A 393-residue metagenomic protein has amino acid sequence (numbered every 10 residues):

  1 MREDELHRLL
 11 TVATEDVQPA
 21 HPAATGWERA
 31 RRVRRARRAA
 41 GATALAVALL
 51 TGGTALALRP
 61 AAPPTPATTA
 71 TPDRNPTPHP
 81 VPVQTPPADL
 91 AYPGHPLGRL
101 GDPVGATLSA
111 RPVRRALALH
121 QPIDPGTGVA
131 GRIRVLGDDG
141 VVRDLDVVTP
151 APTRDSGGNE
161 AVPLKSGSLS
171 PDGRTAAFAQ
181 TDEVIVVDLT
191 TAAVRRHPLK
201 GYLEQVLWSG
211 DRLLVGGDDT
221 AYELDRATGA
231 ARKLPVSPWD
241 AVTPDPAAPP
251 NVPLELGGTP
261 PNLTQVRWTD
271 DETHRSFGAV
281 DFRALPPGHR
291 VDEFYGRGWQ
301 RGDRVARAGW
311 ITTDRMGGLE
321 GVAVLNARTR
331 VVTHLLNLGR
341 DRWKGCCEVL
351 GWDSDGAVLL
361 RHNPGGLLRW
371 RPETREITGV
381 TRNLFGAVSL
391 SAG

Functional and structural regions predicted by a protein language model:
M1-P76, N383: N-terminal export/targeting signals for secretion/compartment entry
E3-H7, A20, V135, K165-G173 (+3 more regions): Extended, compositionally biased low-complexity polar/Lys-Gly-rich tracts and adjacent boundary/linker regions are
G41-A55, A176-F178, W299, R307-A308 (+1 more regions): Hydrophobic alpha-helical membrane segments, chiefly transmembrane helices and signal peptide h-regions, characterized
N75-G105, P125-A161, A179-L199, T220-W239 (+3 more regions): Surface-exposed loop/turn elements that mediate protein-protein interactions on large endomembrane-trafficking
A106-R114, S166-T175, Q205-L214, V242-P253 (+4 more regions): Blade-terminus and WD-like Trp-Asp/Gly-His loop motifs, strongest in beta-propeller folds
L108-T127, N251, L256-G258, R307-G317: Short, conserved, GDST-rich strand-edge loop motifs in beta-rich repeat architectures
E160-L164, K200-L207: Short coil-to-beta transitions that initiate beta-strands within beta-rich domains
G296-Q300, D314-R315, V324: Short, conserved, surface-exposed binding loops centered on an aromatic residue
